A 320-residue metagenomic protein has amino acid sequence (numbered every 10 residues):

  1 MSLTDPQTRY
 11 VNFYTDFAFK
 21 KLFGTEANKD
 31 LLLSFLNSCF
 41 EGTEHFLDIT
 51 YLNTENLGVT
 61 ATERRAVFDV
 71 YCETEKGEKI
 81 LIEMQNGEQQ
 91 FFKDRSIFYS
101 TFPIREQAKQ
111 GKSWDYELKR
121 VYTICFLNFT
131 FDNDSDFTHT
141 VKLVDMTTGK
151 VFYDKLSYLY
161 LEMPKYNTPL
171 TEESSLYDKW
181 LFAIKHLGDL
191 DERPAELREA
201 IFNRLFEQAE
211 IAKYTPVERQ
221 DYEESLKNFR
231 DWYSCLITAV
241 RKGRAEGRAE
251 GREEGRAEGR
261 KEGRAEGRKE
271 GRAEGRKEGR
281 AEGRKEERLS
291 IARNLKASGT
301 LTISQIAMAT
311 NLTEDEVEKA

Functional and structural regions predicted by a protein language model:
M1-A320: Elongated, amphipathic alpha-helical interaction scaffolds
